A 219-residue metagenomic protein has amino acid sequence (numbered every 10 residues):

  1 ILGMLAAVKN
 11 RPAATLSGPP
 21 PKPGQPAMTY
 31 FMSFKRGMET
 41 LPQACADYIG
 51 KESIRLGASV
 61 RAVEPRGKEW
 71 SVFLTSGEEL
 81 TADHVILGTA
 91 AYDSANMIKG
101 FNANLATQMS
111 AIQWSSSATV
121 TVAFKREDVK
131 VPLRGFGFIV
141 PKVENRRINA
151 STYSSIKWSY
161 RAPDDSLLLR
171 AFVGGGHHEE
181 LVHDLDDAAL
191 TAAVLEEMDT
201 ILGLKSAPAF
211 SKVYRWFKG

Functional and structural regions predicted by a protein language model:
I1-P12, I148-A162, G219: Phosphate-binding glycine-rich loops and adjacent basic patches that engage nucleotide phosphates, nucleic-acid
I1-V63, E69: Active-site/ligand-binding neighborhood in enzyme catalytic cores
A13-L16, T121, S206: Residue-level signal for secondary-structure boundary elements
G37, A189-L190: Soluble or luminal CAZymes and related metallo-dependent hydrolases
I49-E52, S76, K205-S206: Short glycine/proline-enriched coil/turn segments at helix->beta-strand junctions
L56-L169, G175-D184, A188, E196-I201: Mid-domain catalytic core of redox enzymes that form a hydrophobic substrate pocket/lid adjacent to a catalytic redox
G176-H178, T191-G219: Flavin (FAD/FMN) cofactor-binding core of flavoprotein oxidoreductases
